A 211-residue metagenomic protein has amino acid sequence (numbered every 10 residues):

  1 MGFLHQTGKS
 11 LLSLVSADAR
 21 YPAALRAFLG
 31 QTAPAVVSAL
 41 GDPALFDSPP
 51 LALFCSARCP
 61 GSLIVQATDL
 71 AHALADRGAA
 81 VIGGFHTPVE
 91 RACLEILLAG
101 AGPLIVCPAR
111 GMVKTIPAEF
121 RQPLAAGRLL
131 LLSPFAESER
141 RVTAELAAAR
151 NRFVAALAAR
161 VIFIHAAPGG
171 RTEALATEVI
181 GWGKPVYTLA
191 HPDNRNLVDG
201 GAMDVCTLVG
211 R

Functional and structural regions predicted by a protein language model:
M1-I64: Short, positively charged patches
S10-L11, R77-V81, K184-P185: Short active-site oxyanion
S13-S16, V81-G84, V106, S133: General beta-strand structural signal in soluble alpha/beta enzymes
P50, A80, R160-I162: Structural motif
A52, A80-I82, P103-C107, Y187: A structural signal for isolated positions on well-ordered beta-strands in alpha/beta enzyme cores
S56-L63, A80-H86, I164-G169: Short, glycine-rich nucleotide/cofactor-binding loops
D69-H72, D76, P88-A166, E173-W182 (+2 more regions): Acidic/glycine-enriched connector segments
L132, G201-R211: Short acidic-hydrophobic, aromatic-tinged amphipathic segments that line or gate anion-handling sites
